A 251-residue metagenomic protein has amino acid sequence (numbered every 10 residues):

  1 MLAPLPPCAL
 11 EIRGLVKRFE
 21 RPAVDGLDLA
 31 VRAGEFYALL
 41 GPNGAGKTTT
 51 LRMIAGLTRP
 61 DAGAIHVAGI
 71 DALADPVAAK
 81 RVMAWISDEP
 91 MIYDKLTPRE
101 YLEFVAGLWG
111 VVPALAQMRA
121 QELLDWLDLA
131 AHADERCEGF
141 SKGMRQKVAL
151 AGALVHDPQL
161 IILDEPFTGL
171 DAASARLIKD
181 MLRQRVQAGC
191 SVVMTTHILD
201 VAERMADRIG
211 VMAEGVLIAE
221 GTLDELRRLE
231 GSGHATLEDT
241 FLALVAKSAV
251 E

Functional and structural regions predicted by a protein language model:
A55: Helix-to-loop junction immediately C-terminal to a conserved catalytic motif
G63-A74, A78-A79: Conserved ABC transporter NBD signature motif
E103, G107, A114-H132: Conserved ABC ATPase "signature" region
D157: Conserved catalytic motifs of ABC-family nucleotide-binding domains
I161-E165: Catalytic Walker B motif of ABC-type/P-loop ATPase nucleotide-binding domains
E220-G221: ABC ATPase "signature
